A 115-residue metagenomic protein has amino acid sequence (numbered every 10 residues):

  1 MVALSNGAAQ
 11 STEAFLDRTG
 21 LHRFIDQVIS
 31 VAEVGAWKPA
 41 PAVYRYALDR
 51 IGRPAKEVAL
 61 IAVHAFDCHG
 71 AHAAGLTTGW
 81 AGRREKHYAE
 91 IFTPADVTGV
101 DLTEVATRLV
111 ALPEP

Functional and structural regions predicted by a protein language model:
M1-V2, E13: Short, acidic loop-to-helix structural element flanking the phosphoryl-transfer center in phosphate-processing enzymes
G7-A9, E13-P115: Asp-based, Mg2+/Mn2+-dependent phosphohydrolase catalytic module
